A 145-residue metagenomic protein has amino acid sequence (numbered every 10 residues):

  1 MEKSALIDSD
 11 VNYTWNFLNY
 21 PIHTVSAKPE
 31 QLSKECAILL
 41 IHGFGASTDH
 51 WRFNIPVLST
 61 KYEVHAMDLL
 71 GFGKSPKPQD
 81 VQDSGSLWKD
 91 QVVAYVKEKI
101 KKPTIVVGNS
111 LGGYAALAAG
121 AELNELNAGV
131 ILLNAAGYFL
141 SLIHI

Functional and structural regions predicted by a protein language model:
M1-T14: An N-terminal hydrophobic leader/cap segment in hydrolases
V11-Y20, K28, H65-V107: Active-site loop/oxyanion-hole signature of alpha/beta-hydrolase fold enzymes
T24: Conserved beta3 VAIK motif of the Hanks protein kinase fold
A27-K74: Conserved HGGG/HGGXW glycine-rich cap/lid loop of the alpha/beta-hydrolase fold
K34, S59-E63, E98-P103, N124-L126: Short glycine/proline-enriched coil/turn segments at helix->beta-strand junctions
P103-S141: Conserved hydrolase catalytic core segment
I143-I145: Conserved small/polar residues in nucleotide/adenosyl-binding loops
